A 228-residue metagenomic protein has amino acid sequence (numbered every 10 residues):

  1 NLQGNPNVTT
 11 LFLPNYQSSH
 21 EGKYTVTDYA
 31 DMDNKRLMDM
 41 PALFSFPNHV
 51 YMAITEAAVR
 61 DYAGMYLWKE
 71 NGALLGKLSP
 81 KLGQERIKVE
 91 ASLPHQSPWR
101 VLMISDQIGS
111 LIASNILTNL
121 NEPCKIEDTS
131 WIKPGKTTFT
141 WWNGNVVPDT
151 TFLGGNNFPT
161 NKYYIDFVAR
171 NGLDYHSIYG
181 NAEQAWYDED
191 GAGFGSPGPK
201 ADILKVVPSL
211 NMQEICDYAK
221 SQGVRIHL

Functional and structural regions predicted by a protein language model:
N1-C124: N-terminal accessory beta-strand-rich subdomains and adjacent acidic, glycine-rich linkers that precede catalytic cores
V89-Y175, Y179: An acidic-aromatic substrate-binding cleft motif
T137-W142, V147-L228: Substrate-binding cleft of carbohydrate-active enzyme catalytic domains
